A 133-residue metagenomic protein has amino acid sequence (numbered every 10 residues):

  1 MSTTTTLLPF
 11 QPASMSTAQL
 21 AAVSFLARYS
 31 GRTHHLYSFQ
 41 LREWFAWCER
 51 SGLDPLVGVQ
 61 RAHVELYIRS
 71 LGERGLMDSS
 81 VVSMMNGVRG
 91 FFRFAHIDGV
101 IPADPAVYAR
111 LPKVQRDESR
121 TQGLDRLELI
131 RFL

Functional and structural regions predicted by a protein language model:
M1-S2, L127: Charged/polar interaction segments and conserved charged motifs
S2-L7, W47-S51: Boundary/linker elements of alpha-helical solenoid repeat scaffolds
T5-A22: Short alpha-helical hairpin
P12-S16, G58, G123: Short helix-capping and inter-helix turn/linker motifs at the boundaries of alpha-helical repeat units
A18, Q40, D125-E128: Alpha-helical structural motif
Q19-H35, R42-R120: N-terminal core-binding DNA-recognition domain of tyrosine recombinases/integrases
Q115-L133: Long, amphipathic, Lys/Arg-enriched alpha-helical "connector/arm" segment
